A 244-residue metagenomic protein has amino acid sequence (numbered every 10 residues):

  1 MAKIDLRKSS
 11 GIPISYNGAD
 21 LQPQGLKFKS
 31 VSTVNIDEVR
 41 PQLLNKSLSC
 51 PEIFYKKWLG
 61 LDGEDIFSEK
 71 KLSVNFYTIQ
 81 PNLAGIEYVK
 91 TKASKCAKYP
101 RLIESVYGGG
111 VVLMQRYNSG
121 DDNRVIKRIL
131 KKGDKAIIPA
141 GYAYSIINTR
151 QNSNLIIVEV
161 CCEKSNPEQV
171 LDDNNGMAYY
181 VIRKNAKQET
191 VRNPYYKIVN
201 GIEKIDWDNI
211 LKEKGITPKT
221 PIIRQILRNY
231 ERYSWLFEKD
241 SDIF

Functional and structural regions predicted by a protein language model:
A2-L130, N148-F244: Active-site region of the double-stranded beta-helix
K135-A136, A140-S145, N166: Histidine-centered metal-chelating micro-motifs
